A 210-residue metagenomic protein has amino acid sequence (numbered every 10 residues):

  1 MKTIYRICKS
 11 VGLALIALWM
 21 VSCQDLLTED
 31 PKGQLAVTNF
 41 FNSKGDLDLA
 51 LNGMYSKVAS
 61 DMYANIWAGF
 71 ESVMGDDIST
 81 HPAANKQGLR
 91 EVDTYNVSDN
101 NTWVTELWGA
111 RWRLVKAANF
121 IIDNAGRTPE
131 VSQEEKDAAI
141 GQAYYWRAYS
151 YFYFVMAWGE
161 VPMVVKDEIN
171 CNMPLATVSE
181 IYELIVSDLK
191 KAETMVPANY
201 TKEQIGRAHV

Functional and structural regions predicted by a protein language model:
M1, C23-D25, M54, A118 (+1 more regions): Terminal processing/anchoring signals of secreted or surface-associated proteins and related intramolecular
M1-K32: Bacterial Sec-dependent N-terminal signal peptides
C23-S72, V97: Membrane-proximal, proline-rich intrinsically disordered regions
D30, V155-V165: Short, well-structured active-site flanking segments
D48-L49, S56-M62, A84-W158, N170-E183 (+1 more regions): Conserved, well-structured interaction surfaces
I66-A68, M74, E160-V164: Outer-membrane beta-barrel and related beta-rich outer-membrane complex signature in Gram-negative bacteria
S72-V73, S79: N-terminal maturation segment of proteins
A208-V210: Conserved small/polar residues in nucleotide/adenosyl-binding loops
